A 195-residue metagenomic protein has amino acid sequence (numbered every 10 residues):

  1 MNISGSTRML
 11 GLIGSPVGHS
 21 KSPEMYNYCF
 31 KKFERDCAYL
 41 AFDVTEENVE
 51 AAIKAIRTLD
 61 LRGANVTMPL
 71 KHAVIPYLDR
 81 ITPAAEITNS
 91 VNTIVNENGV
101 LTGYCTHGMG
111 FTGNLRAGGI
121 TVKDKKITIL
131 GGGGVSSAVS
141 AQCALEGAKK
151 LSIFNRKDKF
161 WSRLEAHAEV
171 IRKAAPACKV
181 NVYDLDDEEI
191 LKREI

Functional and structural regions predicted by a protein language model:
I3-G118: Phosphate/diphosphate ligand-binding glycine-rich loop within oxidoreductases
G5-S6, R57, K123-D124, G147 (+1 more regions): Residue-level preference for short coil/turn positions at secondary-structure junctions
M9, A38, K126, K149-S152: Residues at the starts of beta-strands that form the adenosine-phosphate
G14, G103-G108, I120-A148, N155-F160: Glycine-rich adenosine-cofactor-binding loop
Y26, V74, V139, C143 (+1 more regions): Hydrophobic packing residues within well-ordered alpha-helices of enzyme cores
R35, I120, A148-K149, P176: Short phosphate-binding/catalytic loops that engage adenosine nucleotides
L151-I195: Anionic-ligand binding region
